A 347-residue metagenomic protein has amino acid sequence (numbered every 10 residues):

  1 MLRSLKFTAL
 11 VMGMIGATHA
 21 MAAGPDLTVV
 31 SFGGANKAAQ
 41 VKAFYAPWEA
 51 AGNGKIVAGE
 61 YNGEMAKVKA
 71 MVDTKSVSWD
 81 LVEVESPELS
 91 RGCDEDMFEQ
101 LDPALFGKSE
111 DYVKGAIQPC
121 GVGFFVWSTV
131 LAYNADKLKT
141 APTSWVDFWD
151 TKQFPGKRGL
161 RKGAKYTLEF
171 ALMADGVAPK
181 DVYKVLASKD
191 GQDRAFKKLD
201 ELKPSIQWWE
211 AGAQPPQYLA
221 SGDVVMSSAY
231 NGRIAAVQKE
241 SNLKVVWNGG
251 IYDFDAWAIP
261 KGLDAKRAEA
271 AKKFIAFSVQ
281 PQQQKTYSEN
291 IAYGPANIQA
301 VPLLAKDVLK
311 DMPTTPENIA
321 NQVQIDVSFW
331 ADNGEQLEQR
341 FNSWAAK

Functional and structural regions predicted by a protein language model:
T8-A17: Bacterial N-terminal signal peptides
T18-A22: Sec/Tat signal peptide C-region and signal peptidase I cleavage site
A23-R91: Early extracytoplasmic/lumenal segment of secretory-pathway proteins
D26, G34-V41, V77-W79, V84-Q214: Extracytoplasmic ligand-binding site segments that recognize negatively charged/polar headgroups
P87-R91, M226-N242: A ligand-binding cleft/hinge motif common to bilobed small-molecule-binding domains
V130-K137, L172-A174, F254-R267, T286 (+1 more regions): A bilobed periplasmic-binding-protein/Venus flytrap-type ligand-binding module shared by bacterial periplasmic
P260-Q322: Mature extracytoplasmic/periplasmic domains
N318-K347: Conserved C-terminal helix/tail region of periplasmic/extracytoplasmic solute-binding proteins
